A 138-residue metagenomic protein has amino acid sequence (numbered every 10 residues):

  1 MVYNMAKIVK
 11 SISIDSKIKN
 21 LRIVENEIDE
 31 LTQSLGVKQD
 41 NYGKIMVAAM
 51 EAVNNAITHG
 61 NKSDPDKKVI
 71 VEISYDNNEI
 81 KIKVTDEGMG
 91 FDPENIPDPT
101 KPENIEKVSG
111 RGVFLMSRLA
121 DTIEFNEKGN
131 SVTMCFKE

Functional and structural regions predicted by a protein language model:
V2-K10, I57-E138: Conserved beta-strand-loop-beta-strand hairpin that lines the nucleotide-binding pocket of ATP/GTP-utilizing enzymes
S11-R22: STAS-typified acidic loop motif
R22, M46, G110: Conserved catalytic core of two-component sensor histidine kinases
I28-M50, I105-E106: Conserved short strand/loop->alpha-helix "switch" segment adjacent to the catalytic nucleotide/phosphoryl-transfer site
M50, N54, T58: Short alpha-helix lining the ATP-binding pocket of the histidine-kinase-like ATPase
